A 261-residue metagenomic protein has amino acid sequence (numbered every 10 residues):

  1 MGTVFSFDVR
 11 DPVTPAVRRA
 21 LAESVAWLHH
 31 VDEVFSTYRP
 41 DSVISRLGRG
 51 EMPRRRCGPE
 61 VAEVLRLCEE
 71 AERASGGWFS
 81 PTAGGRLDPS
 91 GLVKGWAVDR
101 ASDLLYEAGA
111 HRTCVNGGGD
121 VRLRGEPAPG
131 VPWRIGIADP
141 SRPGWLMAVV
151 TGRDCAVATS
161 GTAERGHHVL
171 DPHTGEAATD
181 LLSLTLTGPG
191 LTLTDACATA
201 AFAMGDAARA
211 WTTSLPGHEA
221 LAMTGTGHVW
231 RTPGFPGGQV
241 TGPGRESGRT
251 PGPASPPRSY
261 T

Functional and structural regions predicted by a protein language model:
M1-T261: Mature catalytic core of soluble alpha/beta enzymes
